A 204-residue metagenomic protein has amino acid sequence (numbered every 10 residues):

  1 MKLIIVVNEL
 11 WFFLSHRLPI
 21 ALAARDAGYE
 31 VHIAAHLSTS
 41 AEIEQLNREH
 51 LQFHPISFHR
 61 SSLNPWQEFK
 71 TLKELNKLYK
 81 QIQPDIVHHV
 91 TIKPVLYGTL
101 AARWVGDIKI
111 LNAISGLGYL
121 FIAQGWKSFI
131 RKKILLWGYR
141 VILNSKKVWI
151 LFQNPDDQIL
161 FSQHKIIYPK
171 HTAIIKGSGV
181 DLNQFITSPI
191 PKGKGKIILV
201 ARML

Functional and structural regions predicted by a protein language model:
K2-I4, R103-F121, W149-L151, A173: Active-site proximal beta-strand in glycosyltransferases
V6-Q67, L160, T172-I174: N-terminal strand-loop element at the rim of the active site of nucleotide-sugar-dependent glycosyltransferases
N8-L14, H59-L63, I108-F129, R140-I142 (+1 more regions): A short, histidine- and acid-enriched strand-loop-helix "catalytic/donor-clamping" loop that lines the nucleotide-sugar
L22-A27, K73-N76, F129-L151: Membrane-proximal helix-turn-helix segments that form the acceptor-binding/catalytic region of lipid-linked
S57-I86, L96, L100, W104 (+1 more regions): An amphipathic, basic-hydrophobic alpha-helix
H89-V95, I114: Short His-centered aromatic/hydrophobic patch
N144-T172, V180-L182: A short, active-site helix/loop in glycosyltransferases that binds the activated sugar's phosphate group
G177-G179, P189-L204: Conserved donor-binding/catalytic core segment of Leloir-type glycosyltransferases
